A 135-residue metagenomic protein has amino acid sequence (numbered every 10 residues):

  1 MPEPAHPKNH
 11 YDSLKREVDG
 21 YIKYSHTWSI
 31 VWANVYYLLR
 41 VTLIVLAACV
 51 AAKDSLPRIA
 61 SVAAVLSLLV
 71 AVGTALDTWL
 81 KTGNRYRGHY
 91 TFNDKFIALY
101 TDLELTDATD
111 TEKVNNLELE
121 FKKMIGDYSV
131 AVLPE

Functional and structural regions predicted by a protein language model:
M1-V62, L66, V72-E135: Conserved non-transmembrane functional hotspots
